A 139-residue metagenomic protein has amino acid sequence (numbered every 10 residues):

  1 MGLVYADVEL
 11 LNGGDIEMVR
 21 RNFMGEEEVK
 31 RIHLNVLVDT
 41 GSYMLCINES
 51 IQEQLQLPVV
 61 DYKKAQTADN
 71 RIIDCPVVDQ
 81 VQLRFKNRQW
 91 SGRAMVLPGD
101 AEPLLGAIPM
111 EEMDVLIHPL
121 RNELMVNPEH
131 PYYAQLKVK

Functional and structural regions predicted by a protein language model:
M1-K139: Pepsin/retropepsin-fold aspartyl endopeptidases
